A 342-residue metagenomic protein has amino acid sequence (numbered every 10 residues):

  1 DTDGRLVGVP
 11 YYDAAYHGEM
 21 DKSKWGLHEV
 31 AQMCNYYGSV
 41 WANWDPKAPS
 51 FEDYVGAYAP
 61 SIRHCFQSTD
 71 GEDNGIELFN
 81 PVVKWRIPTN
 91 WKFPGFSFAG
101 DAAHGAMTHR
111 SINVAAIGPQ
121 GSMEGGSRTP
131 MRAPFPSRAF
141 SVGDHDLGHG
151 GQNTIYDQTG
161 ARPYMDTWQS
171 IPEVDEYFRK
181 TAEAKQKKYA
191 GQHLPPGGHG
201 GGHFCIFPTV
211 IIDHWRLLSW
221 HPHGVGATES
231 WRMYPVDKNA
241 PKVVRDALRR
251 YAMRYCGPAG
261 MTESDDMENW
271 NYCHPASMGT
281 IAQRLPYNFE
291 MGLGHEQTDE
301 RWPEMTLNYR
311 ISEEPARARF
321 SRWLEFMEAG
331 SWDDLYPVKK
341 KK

Functional and structural regions predicted by a protein language model:
D1-G18: Long, hydrophobic, well-ordered secondary-structure blocks that form the structural core and pocket-lining surfaces
D3-L6, W25, A59, G75: Generic secondary-structure boundary/loop-capping signal
D13-Y16, M20-K22, D73, G191-H193: Mixed-charge, polar/low-complexity N-terminal
Y16-V30, C34-G38: Acidic/histidine-rich catalytic neighborhood
A31-K342: C-terminal catalytic domain of Rieske-type non-heme iron oxygenases
